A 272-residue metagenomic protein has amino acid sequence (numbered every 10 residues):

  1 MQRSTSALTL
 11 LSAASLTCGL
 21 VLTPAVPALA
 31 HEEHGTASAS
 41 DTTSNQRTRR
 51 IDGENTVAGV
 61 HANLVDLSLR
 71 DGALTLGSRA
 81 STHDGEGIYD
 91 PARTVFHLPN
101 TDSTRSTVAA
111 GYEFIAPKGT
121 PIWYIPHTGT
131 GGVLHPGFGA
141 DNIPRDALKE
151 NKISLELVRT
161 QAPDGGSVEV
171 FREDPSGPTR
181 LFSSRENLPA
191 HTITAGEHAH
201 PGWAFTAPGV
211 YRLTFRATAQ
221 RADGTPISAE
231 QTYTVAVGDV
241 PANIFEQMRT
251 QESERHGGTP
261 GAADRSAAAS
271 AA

Functional and structural regions predicted by a protein language model:
M1-E32: Secretory targeting and sorting signals
H31-E197, A229, A236-R265, A272: Phosphate/adenylate-binding glycine loop and adjacent helical scaffold
D174-P175, Q220-A222: Change "in extracellular beta-sheet-rich domains … of secreted and cell-surface proteins" to "in beta-sheet-rich domains
A199, A207-Y211: Short tyrosine-centred short linear motifs in exposed loops/low-complexity segments
F215-A217: Hydrophobic/tyrosine-rich beta-strand signature of extracellular beta-sandwich/beta-rich modules, prominently
A222-E230: Beta-sandwich strand segments
